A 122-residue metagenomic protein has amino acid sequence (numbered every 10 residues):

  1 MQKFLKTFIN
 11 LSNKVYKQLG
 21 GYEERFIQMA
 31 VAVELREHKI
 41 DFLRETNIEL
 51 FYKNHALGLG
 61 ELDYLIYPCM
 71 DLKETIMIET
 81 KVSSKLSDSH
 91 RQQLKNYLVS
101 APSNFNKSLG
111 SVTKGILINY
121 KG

Functional and structural regions predicted by a protein language model:
M1-G21: Interdomain/boundary linker segments immediately adjacent to catalytic/signaling cores
F4, E23, I27, L86-H90: Short amphipathic alpha-helical segments
L19, Y52, K81, K85: Conserved short-loop catalytic and cofactor-binding motifs
E23-K73: Active-site metal-binding core of divalent-cation-utilizing nuclease and nuclease-like domains
P68-G122: Nucleic-acid nuclease catalytic cores
